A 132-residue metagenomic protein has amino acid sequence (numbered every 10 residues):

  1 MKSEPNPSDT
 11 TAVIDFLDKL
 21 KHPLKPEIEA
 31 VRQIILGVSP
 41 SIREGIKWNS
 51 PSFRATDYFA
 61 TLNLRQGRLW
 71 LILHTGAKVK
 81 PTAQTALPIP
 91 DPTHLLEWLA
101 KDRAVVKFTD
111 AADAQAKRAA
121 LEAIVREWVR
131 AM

Functional and structural regions predicted by a protein language model:
M1-M132: Charge-dense, helix-prone N-terminal extensions
